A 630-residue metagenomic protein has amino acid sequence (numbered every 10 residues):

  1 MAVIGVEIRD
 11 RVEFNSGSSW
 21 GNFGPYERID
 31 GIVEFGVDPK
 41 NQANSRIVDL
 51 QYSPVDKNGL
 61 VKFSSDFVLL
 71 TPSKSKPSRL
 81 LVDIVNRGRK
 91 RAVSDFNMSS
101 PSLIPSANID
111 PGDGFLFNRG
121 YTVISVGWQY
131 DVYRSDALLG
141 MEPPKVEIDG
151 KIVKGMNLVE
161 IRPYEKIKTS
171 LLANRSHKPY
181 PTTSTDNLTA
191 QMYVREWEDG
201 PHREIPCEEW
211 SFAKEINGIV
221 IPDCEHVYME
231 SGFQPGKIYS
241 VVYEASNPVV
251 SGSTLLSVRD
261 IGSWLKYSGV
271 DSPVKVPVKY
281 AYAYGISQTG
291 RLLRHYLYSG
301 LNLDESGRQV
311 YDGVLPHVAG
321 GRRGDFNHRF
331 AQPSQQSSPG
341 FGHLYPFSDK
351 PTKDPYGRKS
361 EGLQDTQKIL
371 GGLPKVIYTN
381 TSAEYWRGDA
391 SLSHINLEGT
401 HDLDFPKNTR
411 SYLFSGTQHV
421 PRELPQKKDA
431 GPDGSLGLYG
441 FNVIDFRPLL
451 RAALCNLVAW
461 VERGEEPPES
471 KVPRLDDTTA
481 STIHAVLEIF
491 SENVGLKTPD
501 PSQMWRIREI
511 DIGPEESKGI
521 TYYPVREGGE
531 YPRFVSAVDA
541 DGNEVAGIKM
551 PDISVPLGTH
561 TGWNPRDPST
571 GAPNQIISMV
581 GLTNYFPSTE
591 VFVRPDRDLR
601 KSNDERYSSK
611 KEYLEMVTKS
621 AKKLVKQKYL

Functional and structural regions predicted by a protein language model:
A2-L630: C-terminal His-loop and adjacent cap/lid subdomain of alpha/beta-hydrolase
